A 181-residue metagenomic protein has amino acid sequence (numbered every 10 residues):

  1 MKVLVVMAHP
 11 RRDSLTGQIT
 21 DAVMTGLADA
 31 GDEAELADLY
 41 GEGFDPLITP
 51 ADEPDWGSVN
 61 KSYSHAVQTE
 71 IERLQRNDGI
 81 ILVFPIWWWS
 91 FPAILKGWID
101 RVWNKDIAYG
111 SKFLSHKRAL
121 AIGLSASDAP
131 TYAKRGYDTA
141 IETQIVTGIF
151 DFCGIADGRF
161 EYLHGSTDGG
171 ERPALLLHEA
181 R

Functional and structural regions predicted by a protein language model:
M1-I107, G170-R181: N-terminal beta1-alpha1-beta2 submodule of the flavodoxin-like/Rossmannoid cofactor-binding fold
M1-V3, L124-S127, E161-T167: A short small-residue
V3, A34, A119, D157-G158: Hydrophobic/aromatic residues located in beta-strands of well-ordered beta-sheets within soluble catalytic
D29, R135-T139, Q144-R181: Glycine-rich phosphate/pyrophosphate-binding loop and the adjoining helix
G41-D45, S111, F152, F160: Generic secondary-structure boundary/loop-capping signal
N60-L74, F113-H116, Y137-I145, Y162-H164: Short, surface-exposed, charge-dense and proline/glycine-enriched linear segments
V83, A121-G123, F160: Short, conserved beta-strand edge motifs with alternating hydrophobic and charged residues
A108-A156: Short, glycine-/small-residue-rich phosphate/pyrophosphate-handling segment
